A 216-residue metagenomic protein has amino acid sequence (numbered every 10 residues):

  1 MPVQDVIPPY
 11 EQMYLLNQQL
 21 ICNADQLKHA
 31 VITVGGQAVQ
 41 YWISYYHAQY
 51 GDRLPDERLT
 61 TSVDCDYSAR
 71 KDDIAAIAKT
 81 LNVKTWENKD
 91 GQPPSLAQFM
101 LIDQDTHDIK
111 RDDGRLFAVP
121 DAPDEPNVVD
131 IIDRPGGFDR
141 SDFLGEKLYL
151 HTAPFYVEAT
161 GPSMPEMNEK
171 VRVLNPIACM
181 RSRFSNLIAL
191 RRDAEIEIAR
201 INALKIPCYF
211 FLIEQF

Functional and structural regions predicted by a protein language model:
M1-F216: Compositionally biased terminal segments of proteins
